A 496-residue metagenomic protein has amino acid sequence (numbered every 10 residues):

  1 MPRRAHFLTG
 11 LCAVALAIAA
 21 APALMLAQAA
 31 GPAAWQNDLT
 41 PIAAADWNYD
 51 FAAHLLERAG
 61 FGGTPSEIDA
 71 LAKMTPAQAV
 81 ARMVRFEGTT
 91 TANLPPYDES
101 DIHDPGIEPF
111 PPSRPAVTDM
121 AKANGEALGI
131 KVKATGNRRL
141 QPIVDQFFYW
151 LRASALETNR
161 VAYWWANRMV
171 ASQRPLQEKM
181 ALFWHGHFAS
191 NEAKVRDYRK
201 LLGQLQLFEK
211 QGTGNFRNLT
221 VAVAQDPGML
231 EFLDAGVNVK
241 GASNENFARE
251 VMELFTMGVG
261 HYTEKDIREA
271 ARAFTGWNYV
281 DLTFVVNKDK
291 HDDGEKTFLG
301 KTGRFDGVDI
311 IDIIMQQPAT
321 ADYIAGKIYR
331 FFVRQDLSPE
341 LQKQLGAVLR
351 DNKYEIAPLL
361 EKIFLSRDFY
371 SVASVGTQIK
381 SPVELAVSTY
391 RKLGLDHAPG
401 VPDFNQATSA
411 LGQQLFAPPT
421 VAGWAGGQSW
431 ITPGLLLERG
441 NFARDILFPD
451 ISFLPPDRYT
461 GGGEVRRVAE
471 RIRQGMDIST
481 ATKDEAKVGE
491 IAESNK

Functional and structural regions predicted by a protein language model:
M1-C12: Bacterial N-terminal signal peptides that target proteins for export
G10-A23: Bacterial N-terminal signal peptides
P22-A30: Signal peptide processing junction and immediate N-terminal pro/mature segment of secreted/exported proteins
A30-W47, A53-T64, S100-D101, Q317 (+3 more regions): Flexible, low-complexity segments enriched for small/polar residues
G31-N37, V132-T135, L140-F147, T158-A166 (+3 more regions): Active-site substrate-binding loop specific to GH73 endo-beta-N-acetylglucosaminidase modules in bacterial autolysins
I42-D50, L156, A171-L176, A242 (+3 more regions): Structural motif
D50-F51, T75, A224, Y354: Extracytoplasmic
G63-H187, E192-Q204: N-terminal accessory alpha/beta regions
